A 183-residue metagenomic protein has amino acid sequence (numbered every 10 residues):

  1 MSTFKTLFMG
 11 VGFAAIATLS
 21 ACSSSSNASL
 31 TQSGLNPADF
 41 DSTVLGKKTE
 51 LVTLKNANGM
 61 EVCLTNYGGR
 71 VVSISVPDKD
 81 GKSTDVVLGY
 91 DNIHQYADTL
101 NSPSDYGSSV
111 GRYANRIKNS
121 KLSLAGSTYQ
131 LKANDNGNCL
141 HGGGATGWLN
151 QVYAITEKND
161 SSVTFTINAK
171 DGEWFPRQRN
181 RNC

Functional and structural regions predicted by a protein language model:
M1-V11: Bacterial N-terminal signal peptides that target proteins for export
T3, S23-C183: Surface-exposed acidic/polar loop and edge beta-strand patches at domain peripheries
T18-A21: C-terminal motif of bacterial Sec signal peptides marking the signal peptidase cleavage site
